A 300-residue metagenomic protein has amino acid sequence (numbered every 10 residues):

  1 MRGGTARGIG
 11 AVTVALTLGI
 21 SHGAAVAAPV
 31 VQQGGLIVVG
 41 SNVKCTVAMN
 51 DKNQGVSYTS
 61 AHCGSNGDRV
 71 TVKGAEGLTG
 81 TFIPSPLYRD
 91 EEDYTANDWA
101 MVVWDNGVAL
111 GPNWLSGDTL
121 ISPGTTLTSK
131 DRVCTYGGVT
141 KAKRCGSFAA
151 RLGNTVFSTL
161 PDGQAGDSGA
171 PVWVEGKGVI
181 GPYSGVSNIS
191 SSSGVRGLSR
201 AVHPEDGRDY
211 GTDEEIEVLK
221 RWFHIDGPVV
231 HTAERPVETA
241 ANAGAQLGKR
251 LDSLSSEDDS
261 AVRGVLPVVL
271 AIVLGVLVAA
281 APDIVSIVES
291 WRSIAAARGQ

Functional and structural regions predicted by a protein language model:
M1-A27: Secretory targeting and sorting signals
V12-V14, V38-V39, G111-L115, H231 (+2 more regions): Intrinsically disordered, low-complexity, compositionally biased regions/tails
T17, M49, P171: Hydrophobic/aromatic ligand-binding patch that stacks against planar heteroaromatic rings of cofactors or nucleotides
G19-Q33, S256-V262, A280-Q300: C-terminal region of N-terminal signal peptides and the immediate post-cleavage residues of exported proteins
V30-V43, A109-T119, V139-H224: Active-site region of chymotrypsin-like
S41-A150, V174-E175: Serine endopeptidase catalytic core focused on the charge-relay Asp
T95, L120-L127, A165-G166, L266 (+2 more regions): Solvent-exposed, acidic/flexible segments
V174-A281, I287: C-terminal subregion of chymotrypsin/trypsin-like serine protease catalytic domains
